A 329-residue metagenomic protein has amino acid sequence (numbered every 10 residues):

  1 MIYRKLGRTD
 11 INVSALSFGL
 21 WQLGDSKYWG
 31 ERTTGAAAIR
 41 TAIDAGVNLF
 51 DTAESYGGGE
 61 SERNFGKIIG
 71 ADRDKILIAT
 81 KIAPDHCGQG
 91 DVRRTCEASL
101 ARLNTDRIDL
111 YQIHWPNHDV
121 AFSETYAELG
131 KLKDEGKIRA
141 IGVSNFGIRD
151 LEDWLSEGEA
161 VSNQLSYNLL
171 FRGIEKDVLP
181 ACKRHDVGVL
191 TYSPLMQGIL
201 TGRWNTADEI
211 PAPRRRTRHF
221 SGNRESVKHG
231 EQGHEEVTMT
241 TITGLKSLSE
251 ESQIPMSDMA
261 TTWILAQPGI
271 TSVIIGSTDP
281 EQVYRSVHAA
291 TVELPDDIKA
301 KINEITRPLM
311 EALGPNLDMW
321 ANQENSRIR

Functional and structural regions predicted by a protein language model:
M1, D208-S247, E251, A266-T271 (+1 more regions): Terminal-tail/helix-coil boundary detector
M1-I76: N-terminal binding-site loop/beta-alpha segment at the start of enzyme catalytic domains that lines or forms
L6, F18, F50, F65 (+11 more regions): Conserved, mostly hydrophobic/aromatic
I11-L16, G46-L49, R73-I76, T105-D109 (+5 more regions): Short, well-ordered coil/turn segments that N-cap beta-strands
S26-Y28, R40, P84-D177, V187-G188: Glycine/proline-rich, positively charged, aromatic-decorated active-site loop/lid region on the catalytic face
I39, E62, G66, C96-E97 (+7 more regions): Generic structural signal for well-ordered alpha-helices, preferentially at hydrophobic/aromatic core positions
G147, Y167-F171, S193-W204, W263 (+1 more regions): Glycine-rich beta-alpha junction loops
I174-R218: Aromatic-lined glycan-binding groove of carbohydrate-active enzymes
